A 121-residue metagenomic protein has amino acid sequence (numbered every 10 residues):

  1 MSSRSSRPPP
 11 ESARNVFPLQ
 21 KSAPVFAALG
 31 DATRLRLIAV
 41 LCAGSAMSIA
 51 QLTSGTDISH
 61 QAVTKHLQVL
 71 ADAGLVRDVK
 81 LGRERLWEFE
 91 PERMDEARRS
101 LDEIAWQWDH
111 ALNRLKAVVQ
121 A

Functional and structural regions predicted by a protein language model:
M1-K21, A39-A43, M94-A121: Amphipathic alpha-helical dimerization/coiled-coil segments that flank or bridge DNA-binding/regulatory modules
F17-S59, E84-D95, R99: N-terminal helix-turn-helix DNA-binding core of bacterial DNA-binding proteins
A27, R36-A39, A71, R77 (+1 more regions): A cross-family signal for key residues in well-ordered alpha-helices that form functional helical elements
S48, S59, A71, V76-R77: Short beta-strand(s) of the beta-wing in winged-helix/HTH DNA-binding folds
S54, K65, A71-D72: Alpha-helical residues within the helix-turn-helix
A62: Recognition helix of helix-turn-helix DNA-binding domains
D72-G82, L86-E88: Beta-hairpin "wing" of winged helix-turn-helix
